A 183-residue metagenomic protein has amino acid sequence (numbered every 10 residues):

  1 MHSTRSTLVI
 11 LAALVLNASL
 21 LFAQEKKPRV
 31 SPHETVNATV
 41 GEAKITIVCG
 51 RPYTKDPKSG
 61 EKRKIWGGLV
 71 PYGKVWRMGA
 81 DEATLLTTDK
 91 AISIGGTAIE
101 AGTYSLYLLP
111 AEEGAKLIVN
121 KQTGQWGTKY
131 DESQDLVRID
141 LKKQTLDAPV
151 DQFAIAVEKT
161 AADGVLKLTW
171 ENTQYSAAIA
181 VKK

Functional and structural regions predicted by a protein language model:
M1-I10: Bacterial N-terminal signal peptides that target proteins for export
S19-A23: Sec/Tat signal peptide C-region and signal peptidase I cleavage site
Q24-K74, T123-K183: Primarily secretory-pathway and cell-envelope proteins
K74-Q125, K129: Mid-length scaffold segments of soluble, non-membrane domains
